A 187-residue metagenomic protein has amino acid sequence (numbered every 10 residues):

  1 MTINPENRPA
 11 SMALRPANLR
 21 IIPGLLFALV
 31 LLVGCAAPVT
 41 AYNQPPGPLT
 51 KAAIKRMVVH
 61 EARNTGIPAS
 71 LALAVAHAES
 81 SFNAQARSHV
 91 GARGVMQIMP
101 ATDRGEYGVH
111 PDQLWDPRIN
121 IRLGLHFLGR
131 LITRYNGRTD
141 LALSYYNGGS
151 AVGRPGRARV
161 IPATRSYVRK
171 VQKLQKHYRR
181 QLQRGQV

Functional and structural regions predicted by a protein language model:
E6-L25: Bacterial N-terminal signal peptides that target proteins for export
P23-G34: Bacterial N-terminal signal peptides
G34-F82, R179-G185: Export/targeting segments at the very N-terminus of extracytoplasmic proteins
I67-N83, I121-L125, A142-G148, V171: Short, functionally critical alpha-helical segments immediately adjacent to catalytic or ligand/cofactor-binding
H89-V109, G124, S144, Y167-V171: Substrate-binding/active-site groove segments that recognize and process beta-1,4-linked N-acetyl-hexosamine
P111-N120: A short, structured beta-strand-centered segment in the mid-to-C-terminal lobe of catalytic cores from group-transfer
H126, T133, G137-L141, R159: Surface-exposed, polar/charged faces of alpha-helical domains in mature secreted/periplasmic/lumenal proteins
A142-V187: Catalytic and substrate-binding regions of cell-wall glycan-acting enzymes that process beta-1,4-linked
